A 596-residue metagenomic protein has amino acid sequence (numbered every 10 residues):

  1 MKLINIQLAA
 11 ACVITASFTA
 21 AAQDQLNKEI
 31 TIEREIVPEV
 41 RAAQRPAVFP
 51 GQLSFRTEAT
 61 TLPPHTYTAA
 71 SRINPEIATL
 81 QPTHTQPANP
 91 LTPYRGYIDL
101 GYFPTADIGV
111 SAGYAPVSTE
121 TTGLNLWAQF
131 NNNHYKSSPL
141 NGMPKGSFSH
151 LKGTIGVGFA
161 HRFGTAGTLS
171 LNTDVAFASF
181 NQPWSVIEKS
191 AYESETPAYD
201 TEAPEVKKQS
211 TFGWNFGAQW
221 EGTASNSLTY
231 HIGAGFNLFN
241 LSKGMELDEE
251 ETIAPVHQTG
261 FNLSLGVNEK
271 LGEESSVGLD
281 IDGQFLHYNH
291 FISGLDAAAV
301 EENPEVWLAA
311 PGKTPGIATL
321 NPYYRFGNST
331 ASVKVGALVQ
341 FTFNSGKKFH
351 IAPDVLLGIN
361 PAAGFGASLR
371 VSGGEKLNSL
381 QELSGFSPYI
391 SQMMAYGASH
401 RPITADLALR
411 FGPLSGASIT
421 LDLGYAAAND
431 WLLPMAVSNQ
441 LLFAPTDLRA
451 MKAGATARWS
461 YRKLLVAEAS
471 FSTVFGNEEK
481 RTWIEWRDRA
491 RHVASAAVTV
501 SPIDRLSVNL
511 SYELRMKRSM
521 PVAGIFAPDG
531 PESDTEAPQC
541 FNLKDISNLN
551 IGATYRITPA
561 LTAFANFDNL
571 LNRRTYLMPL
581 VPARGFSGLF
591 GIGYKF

Functional and structural regions predicted by a protein language model:
T79-L80, N89-Y97, Y102-L140, S147-I155 (+2 more regions): Outer-membrane beta-barrel translocator/receptor signature
T92-Y94, A106-I108, S149-I155, K208-W214 (+9 more regions): Residues that define the transmembrane beta-barrel architecture of outer-membrane proteins
Y102-P104, F130-H134, V175-N181, F236-S242 (+11 more regions): Transmembrane beta-strands of outer-membrane beta-barrel pores
A112-P116, I155-H161, W214-G222, L263-E269 (+10 more regions): Residues on the lipid-exposed face of transmembrane beta-strands in outer-membrane beta-barrel proteins
T121-L124, T165-L171, S225-H231, L271-L279 (+7 more regions): Repeated loop/turn-to-beta-strand initiation elements of outer-membrane beta-barrel proteins
N133-K152, N172-S227, G235-G260: Flexible loop and strand-edge segments within Gram-negative outer membrane beta-barrel domains
A362, S399-L442, R449, K463-A467: Membrane-embedded beta-barrel scaffold of Gram-negative outer-membrane proteins
Q381-A398, A427-L448, V474-S495, R515-R556 (+1 more regions): Outer-membrane beta-barrel domain signature, especially the mid-to-C-terminal portions of large Gram-negative OMP
